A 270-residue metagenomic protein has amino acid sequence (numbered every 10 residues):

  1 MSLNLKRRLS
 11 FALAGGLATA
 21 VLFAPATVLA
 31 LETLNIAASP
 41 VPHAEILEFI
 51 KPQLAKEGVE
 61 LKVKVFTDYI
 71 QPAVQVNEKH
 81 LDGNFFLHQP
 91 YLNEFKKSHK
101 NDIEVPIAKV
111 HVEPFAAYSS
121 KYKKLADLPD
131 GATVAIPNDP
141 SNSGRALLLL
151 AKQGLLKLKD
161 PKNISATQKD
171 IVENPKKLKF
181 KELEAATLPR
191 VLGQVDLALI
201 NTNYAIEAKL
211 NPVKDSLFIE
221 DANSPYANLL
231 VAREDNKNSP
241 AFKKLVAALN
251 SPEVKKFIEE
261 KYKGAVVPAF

Functional and structural regions predicted by a protein language model:
L31-V41, V59-V65, T133-V134: Short, well-ordered beta-strand elements
T33-I50, Y69-Q71: Extracytoplasmic "Venus flytrap"
K64-V74, K162-R190: Short helix-initiation/N-cap motifs at beta->coil->alpha
V65-Y69, N84-N93, V110, E184-A185 (+2 more regions): Beta->alpha turn/N-cap motifs
N77-L87, A132, L155, K176-K179 (+1 more regions): Alpha-to-beta junction loops
E94-I107, S120-Y122, Q194, L199 (+1 more regions): Ligand-binding "clamshell"
I107-L156, K255: A conserved helix-loop-strand patch within extracytoplasmic ligand-binding domains of the periplasmic binding
A108-A117, I206-N250, A265-F270: Periplasmic-binding protein-like
